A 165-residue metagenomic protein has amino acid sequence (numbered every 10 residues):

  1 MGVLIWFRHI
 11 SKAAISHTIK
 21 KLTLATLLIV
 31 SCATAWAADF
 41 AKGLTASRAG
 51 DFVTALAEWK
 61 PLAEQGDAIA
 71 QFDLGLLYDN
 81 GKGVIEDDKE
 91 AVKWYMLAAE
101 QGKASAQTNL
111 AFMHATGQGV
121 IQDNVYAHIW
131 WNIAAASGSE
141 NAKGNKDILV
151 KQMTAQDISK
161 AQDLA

Functional and structural regions predicted by a protein language model:
W6-T23: Bacterial N-terminal signal peptides that target proteins for export
A33-A37: Sec/Tat signal peptide C-region and signal peptidase I cleavage site
D39-A46, E58-L62, D73-N80, N109-T116 (+1 more regions): Hydrophobic face of amphipathic alpha-helices that form TPR/SEL1-like repeat modules and related alpha-solenoid
F40, F72, K93, T108 (+2 more regions): TPR/TPR-like alpha-solenoid signature
G50-D51, E64-D67, N80-K82, D87 (+5 more regions): Short helix-capping/linker turns of helical repeat alpha-solenoids
N141-A165: Terminal, low-structured helical/coil segments at or just beyond the last alpha-helical repeat
